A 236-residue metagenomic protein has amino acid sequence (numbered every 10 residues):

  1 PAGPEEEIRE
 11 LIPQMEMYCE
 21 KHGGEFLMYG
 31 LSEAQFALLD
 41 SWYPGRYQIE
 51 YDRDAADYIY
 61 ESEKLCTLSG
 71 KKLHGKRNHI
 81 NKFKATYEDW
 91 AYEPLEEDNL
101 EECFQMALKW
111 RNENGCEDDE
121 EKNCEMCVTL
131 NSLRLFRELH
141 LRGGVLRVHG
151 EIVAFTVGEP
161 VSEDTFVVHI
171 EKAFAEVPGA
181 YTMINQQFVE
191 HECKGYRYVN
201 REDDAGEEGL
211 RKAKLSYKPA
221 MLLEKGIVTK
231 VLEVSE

Functional and structural regions predicted by a protein language model:
P1-A34, R147-A175: Conserved donor-binding loop and adjoining core beta-sheet/short helix segment in diverse acyl/aminoacyl transferases
Y18-G23, E88, H191-Y198: Short, surface-exposed connector motifs at secondary-structure boundaries
L27-M28, E93, Y198-R201: Short catalytic-loop micro-motif centered on adjacent basic/acidic residues
A34-Y51, N78, A205-L222: Conserved active-site alpha-helix within GNAT-family acetyltransferase domains
P44-E117: Acyltransferase donor/substrate-recognition loop-hinge adjacent to the catalytic core
I49-Y58, A220-V234: Conserved catalytic-core motifs of GNAT/GCN5-like acyltransferases
D98, E102-E151: Short, conserved active-site entrance elements at the starts or edges of catalytic domains
L141-V231: Aromatic (often tryptophan-rich) hydrophobic motifs at membrane interfaces
